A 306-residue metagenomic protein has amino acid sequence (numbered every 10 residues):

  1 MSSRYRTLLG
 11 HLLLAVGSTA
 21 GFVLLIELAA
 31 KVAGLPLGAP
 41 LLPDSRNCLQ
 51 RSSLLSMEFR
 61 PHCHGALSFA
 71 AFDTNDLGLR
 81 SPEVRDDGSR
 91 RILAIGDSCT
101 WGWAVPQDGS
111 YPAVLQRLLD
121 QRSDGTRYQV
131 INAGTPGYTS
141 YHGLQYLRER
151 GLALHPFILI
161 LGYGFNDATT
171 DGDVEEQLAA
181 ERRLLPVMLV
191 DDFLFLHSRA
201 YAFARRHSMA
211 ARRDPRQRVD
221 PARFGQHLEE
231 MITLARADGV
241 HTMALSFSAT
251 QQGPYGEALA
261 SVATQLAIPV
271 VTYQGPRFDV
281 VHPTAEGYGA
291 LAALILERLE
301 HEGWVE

Functional and structural regions predicted by a protein language model:
L13-A29: Hydrophobic membrane-insertion alpha-helices, especially the h-region of bacterial N-terminal signal peptides
L14, D279-E306: Histidine-centered active-site loop/cap adjacent to the catalytic His in serine esterases/O-acetyl transfer systems
A33-L118, R122-S123: Membrane/wall-proximal cationic-aromatic binding patches
R91-I95, I131, L159-L161: Conserved beta-strand elements of the Class I
T126-L144, E149: A conserved hydrophobic secondary-structure block that centers on an alpha-helix together with its immediately flanking
S140, L144, P221, G225 (+1 more regions): Short, amphipathic alpha-helical "lid/cap" segments that border enzyme active or binding sites
G151, H155-I160: Proline-aspartate-enriched helix->loop->beta-strand connector
G164-S261, Q265-V281, L296: Serine-dependent acyl-ester chemistry module
